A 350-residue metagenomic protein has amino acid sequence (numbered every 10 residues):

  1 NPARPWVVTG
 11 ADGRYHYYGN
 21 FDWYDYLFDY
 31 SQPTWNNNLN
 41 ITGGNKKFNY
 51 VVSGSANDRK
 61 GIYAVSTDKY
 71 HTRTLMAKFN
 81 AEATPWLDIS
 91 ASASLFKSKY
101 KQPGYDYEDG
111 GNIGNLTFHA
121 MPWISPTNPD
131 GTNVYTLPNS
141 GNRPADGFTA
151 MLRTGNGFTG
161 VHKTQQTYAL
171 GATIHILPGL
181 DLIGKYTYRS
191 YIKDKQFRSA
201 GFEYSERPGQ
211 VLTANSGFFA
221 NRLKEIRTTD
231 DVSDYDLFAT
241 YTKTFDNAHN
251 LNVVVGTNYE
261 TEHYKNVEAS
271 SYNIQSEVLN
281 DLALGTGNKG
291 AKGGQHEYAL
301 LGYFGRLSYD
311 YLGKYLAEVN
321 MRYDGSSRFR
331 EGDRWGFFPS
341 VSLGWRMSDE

Functional and structural regions predicted by a protein language model:
N1-N20, N57, G61-T167, I183-K185 (+3 more regions): Surface-exposed loop/interface segments of Gram-negative outer-membrane beta-barrel transport/assembly proteins
L27-Q32, Q295-H296: Short Gly/Pro-enriched turn/cap motifs at secondary-structure boundaries
L39-N45, A77-A81, L170-I174, L237-Y241 (+2 more regions): Residues on the lipid-exposed face of transmembrane beta-strands in outer-membrane beta-barrel proteins
N45-N49, T84-W86, L177-G179, D246-N250 (+1 more regions): Strand-connecting loop/turn motifs
E331-G336: Short glycine/threonine-rich loop-to-helix capping motif typified by GTGT followed within a few residues by an Asp-Pro
